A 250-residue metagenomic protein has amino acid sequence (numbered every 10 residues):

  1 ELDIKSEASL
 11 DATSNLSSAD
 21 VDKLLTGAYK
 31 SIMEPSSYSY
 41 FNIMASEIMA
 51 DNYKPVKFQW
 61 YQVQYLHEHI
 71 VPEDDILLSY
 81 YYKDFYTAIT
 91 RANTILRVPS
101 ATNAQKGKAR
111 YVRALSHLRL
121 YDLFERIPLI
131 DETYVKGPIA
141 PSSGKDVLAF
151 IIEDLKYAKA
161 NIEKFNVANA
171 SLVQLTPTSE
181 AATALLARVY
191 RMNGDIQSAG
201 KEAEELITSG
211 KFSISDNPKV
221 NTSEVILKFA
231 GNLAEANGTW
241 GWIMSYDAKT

Functional and structural regions predicted by a protein language model:
E1-I43, A203, I214: Membrane-proximal, proline-rich intrinsically disordered regions
D22, Y61-F124, P141, N161-E163: Conserved, well-structured interaction surfaces
L25, I89-A92, L148, L155 (+1 more regions): Inward-facing hydrophobic residues that define packing positions of alpha-helical scaffold repeats
A45, Y53, W60-Q64, G200-T250: Hydrophobic-face positions in mid-chain alpha helices that act as interaction patches
N103-Q105, V112, V147, S171-Q174 (+1 more regions): Structural signature of alpha-solenoid helical repeat junctions
